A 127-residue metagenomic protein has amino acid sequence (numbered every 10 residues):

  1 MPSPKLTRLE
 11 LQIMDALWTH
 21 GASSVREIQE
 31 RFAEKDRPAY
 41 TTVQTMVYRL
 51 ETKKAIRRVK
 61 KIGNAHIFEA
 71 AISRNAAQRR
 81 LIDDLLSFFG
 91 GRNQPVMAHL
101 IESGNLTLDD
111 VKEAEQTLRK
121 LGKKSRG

Functional and structural regions predicted by a protein language model:
P4-L9, K61-R80: Short, cationic-aromatic polyanion-contact patches
L11-D15: Pre-recognition alpha-helix immediately N-terminal to the DNA-recognition helix within helix-turn-helix or winged-helix
A16-S24: Short capping segments at the starts of secondary-structure elements
S23-R31: Short acidic, hydrophobic short linear motifs in intrinsically disordered regions
Q44-Y48: Short, hydrophobic-biased segments on the C-terminal half of alpha helices that form "recognition helices"
K54: Glycine-centered, phosphate/nucleic-acid-interacting loop/turn motifs that mediate DNA/RNA or nucleotide
R58, A70, L108: Short beta-strand "wing" residues that participate in macromolecule-binding interfaces
R80-K124: Amphipathic alpha-helical dimerization/coiled-coil segments that flank or bridge DNA-binding/regulatory modules
